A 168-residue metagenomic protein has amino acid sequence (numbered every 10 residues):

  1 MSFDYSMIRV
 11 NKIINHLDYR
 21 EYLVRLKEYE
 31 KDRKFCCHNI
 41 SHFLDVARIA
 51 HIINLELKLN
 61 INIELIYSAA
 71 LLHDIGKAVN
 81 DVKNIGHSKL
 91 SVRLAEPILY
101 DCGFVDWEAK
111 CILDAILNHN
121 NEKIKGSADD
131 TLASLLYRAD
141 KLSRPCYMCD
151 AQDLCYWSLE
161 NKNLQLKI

Functional and structural regions predicted by a protein language model:
M1-I168: Metal-dependent phosphohydrolase cores
